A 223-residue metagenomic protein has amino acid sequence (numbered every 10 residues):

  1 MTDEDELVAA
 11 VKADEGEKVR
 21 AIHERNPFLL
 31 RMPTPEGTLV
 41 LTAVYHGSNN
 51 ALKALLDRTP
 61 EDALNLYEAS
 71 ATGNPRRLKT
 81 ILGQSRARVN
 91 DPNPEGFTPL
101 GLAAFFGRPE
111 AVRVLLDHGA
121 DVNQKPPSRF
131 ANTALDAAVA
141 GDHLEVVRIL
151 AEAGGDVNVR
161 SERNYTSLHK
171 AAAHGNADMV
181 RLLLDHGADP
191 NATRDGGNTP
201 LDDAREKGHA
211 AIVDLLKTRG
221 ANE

Functional and structural regions predicted by a protein language model:
M1-A9, K53-E68, A153, H186 (+1 more regions): Ankyrin-repeat-protein effector appendages
T2-L7, M32-V40, D62-E68, P92-T98 (+3 more regions): Ankyrin-repeat boundary/"N-cap" motif
T2-M32, G73-P92: N-terminal segments that cap or nucleate solenoid repeat domains
A9-D14, T42-S48, E68-N74, L102-R108 (+3 more regions): Ankyrin repeat A-helix N-terminal signature
K18, N50-A51, R77, E110-A111 (+3 more regions): Conserved ankyrin/ankyrin-like repeat signature
H23-F28, A54-P60, L82-R88, R113-D121 (+3 more regions): Ankyrin repeat domain, specifically the short helix-to-loop turn at the C-terminus of the second helix of each repeat
K125, N132-G141, E145-R148, E152 (+1 more regions): Alpha-helical adaptor scaffolds
N158-E206: Ankyrin-repeat and related helical/solenoid repeat scaffolds used for protein-protein interactions
